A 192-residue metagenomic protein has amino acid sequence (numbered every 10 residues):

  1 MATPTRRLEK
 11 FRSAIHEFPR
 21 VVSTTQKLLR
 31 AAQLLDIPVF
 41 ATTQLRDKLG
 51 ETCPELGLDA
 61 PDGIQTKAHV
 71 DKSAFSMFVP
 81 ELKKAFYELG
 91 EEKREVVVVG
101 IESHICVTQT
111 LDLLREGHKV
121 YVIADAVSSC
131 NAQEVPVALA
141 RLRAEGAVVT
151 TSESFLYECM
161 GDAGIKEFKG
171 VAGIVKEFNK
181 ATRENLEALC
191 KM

Functional and structural regions predicted by a protein language model:
M1-A2, S23-K27, Q109-L113: Short hydrophobic/aromatic-rich motifs at helix boundaries and adjacent loops
M1-S13: Generic N-terminal amphipathic, Lys/Arg-enriched alpha-helix
A2-P4, V39-A41, V98, V122: Structural beta-sheet core signal
R7, K27-A31, G117, G146: Amphipathic, alpha-helical segments enriched in basic
R12-I15, C130: A generic structural signal for short coil/turn motifs at secondary-structure boundaries
A14-A41, R46: A short alpha/beta connector and helix-capping loop motif
L35, D47-M192: Active-site-adjacent betaalpha module
